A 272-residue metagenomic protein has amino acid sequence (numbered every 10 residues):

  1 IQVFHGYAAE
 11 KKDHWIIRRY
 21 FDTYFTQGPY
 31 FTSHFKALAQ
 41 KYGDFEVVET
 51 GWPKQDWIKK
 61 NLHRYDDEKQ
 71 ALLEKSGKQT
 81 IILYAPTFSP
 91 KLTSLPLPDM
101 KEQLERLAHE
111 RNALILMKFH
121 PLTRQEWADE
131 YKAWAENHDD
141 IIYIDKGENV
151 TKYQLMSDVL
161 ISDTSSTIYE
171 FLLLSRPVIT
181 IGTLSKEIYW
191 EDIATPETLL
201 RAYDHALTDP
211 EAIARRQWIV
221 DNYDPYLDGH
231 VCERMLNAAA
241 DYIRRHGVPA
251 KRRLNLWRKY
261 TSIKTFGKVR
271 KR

Functional and structural regions predicted by a protein language model:
I1-L62: Active-site and donor-binding regions of nucleotide-sugar-utilizing enzymes
I1-Q2, G147-W190: A donor-sugar binding/catalytic signature common to diverse glycosyltransferases and related nucleotide-sugar
D22, T80, L155-D158: Conserved acidic residues
T32, Y131, S162, Y169-E170 (+2 more regions): Catalytic cores of nucleotide-enabled group-transfer and carboxylate-activating enzymes in metabolic and assembly-line
P53-A133, L227, C232-E233: Conserved catalytic-core segment of nucleotide-activated headgroup transferases in glycan assembly
D129-K146: Nucleotide-activated donor-binding/catalytic signature segment of Leloir-type glycosyltransferases, i.e., the conserved
K186-D204: Change "using UDP/GDP/dTDP sugars" to "using nucleotide sugars
R201, L207-R272: C-terminal amphipathic helix plus adjacent low-complexity, charged tail appended to glycosyltransferase catalytic
